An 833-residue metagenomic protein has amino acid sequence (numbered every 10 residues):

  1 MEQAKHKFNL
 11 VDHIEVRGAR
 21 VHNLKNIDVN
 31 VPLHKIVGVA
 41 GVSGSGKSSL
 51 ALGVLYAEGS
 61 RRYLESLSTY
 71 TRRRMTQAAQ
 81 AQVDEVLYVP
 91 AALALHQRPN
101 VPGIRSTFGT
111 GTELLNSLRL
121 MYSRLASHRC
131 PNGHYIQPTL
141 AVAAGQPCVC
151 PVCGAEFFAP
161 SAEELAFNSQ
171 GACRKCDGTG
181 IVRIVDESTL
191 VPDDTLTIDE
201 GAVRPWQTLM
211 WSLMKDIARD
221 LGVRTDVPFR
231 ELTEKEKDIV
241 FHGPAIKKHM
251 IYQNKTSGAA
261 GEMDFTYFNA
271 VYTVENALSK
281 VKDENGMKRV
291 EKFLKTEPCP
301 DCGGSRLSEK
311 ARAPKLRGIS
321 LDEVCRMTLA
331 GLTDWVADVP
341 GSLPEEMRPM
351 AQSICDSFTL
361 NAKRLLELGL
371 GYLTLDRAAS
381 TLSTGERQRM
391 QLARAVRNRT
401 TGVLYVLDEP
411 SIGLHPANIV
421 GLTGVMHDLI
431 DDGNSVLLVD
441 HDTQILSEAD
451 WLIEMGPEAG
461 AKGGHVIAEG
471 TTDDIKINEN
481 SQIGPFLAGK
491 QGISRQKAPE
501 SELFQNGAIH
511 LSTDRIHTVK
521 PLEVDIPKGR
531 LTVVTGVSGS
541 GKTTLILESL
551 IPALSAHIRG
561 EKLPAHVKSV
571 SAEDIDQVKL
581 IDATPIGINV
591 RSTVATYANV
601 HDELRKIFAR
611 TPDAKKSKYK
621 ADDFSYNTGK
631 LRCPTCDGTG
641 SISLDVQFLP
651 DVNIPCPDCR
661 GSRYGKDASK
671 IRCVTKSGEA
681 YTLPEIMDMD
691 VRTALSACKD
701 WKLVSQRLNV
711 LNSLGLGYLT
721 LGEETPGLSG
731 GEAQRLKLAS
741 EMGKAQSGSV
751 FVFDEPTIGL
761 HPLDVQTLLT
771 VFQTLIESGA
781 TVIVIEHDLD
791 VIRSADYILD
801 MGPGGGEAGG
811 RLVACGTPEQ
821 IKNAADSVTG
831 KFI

Functional and structural regions predicted by a protein language model:
M1-I833: Conserved phosphate-binding elements of NTP-dependent enzyme cores
